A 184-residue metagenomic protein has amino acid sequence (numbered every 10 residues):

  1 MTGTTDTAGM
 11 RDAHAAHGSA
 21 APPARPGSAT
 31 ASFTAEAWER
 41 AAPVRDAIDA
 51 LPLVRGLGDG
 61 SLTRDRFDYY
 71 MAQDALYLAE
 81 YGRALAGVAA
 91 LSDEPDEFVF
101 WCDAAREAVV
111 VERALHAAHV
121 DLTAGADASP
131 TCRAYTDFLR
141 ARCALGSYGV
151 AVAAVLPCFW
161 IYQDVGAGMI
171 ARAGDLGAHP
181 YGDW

Functional and structural regions predicted by a protein language model:
M1-S32: Intrinsically disordered, low-complexity terminal tails and inter-domain linkers enriched for S/T/G/P/D/E
P22-V54, D127: Acidic, low-complexity proline/glycine-rich segments
R40, E80, A84, A90 (+1 more regions): Domain-length accessory/inserted modules outside core catalytic folds
A42-I48, S61-L91, V110-V111, A153-Q163: Alpha-helical bundle segments that constitute or directly flank the non-heme di-iron/ferroxidase center
D49-A50, Y81, Y135, G177: N-terminal alpha-helical segment
L53-D59, L139-A141: Short, charged/polar, low-complexity loop and linker segments that flank or interrupt alpha-helical bundles
G58, L62, A86-E94, A144 (+1 more regions): Short, flexible helix-adjacent loops and helix caps
D96-W184: Active-site-proximal alpha-helical scaffolds that flank and shape metal-associated catalytic sites
